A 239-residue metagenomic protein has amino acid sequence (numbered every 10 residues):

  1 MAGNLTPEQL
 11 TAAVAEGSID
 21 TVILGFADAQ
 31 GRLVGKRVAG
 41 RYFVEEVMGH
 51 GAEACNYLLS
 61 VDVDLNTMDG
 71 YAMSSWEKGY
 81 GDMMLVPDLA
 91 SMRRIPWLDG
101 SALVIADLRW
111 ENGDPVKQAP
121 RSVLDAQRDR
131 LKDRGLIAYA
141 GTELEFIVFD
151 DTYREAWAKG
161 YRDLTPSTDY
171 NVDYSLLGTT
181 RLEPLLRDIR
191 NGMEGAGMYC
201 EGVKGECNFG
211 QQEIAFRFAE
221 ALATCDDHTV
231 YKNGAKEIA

Functional and structural regions predicted by a protein language model:
M1-G202, T224, V230: ATP/Mg2+-dependent ligation/transfer catalytic cores
V104-W110, Q212-A219: Short, hydrophobic beta-strand segments
L144, E206-I214: Short, conserved phosphate-binding/catalytic loop or strand-edge motifs used in phosphoryl-/nucleotidyl-transfer
Q211, T224-A239: Acidic, glycine-rich loop-and-beta core segments that form the ion-binding/anion-interacting portion of active sites
